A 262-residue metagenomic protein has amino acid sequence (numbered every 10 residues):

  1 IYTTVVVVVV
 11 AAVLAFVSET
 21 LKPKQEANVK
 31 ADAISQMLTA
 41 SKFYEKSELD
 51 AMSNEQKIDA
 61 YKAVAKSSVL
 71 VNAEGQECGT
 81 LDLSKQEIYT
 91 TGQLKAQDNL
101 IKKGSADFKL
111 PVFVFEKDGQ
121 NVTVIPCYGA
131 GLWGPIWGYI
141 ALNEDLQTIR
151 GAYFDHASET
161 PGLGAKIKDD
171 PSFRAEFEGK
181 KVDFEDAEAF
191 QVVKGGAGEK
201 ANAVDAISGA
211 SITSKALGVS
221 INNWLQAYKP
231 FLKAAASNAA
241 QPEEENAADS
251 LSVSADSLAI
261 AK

Functional and structural regions predicted by a protein language model:
I1-K262: Flexible, solvent-exposed loop/hinge segments and secondary-structure transition points
